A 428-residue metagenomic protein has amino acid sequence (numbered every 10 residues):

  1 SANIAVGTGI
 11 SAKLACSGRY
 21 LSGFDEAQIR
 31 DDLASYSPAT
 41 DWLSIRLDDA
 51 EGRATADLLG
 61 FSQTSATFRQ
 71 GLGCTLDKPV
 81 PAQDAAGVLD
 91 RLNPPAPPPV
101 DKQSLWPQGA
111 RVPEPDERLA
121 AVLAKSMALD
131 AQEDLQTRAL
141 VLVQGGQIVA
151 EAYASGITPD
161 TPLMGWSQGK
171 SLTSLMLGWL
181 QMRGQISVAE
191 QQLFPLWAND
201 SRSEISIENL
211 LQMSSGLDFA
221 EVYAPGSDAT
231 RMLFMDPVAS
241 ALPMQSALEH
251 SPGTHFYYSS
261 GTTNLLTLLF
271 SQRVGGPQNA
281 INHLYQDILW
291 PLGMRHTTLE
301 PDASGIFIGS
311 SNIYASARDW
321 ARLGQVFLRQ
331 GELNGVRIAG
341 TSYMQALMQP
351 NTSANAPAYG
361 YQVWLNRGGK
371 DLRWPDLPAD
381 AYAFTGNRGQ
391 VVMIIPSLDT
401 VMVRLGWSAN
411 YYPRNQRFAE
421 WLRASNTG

Functional and structural regions predicted by a protein language model:
A56, A120-I157, V392-M393, D399-V403: A short, well-structured edge-of-sheet supersecondary motif
L119-K125, Q147-A152, Q191, G226-P252 (+1 more regions): Short, charged, amphipathic alpha-helices and their helix-cap/turn boundaries
A131-A139, A154-Q185, A189-A198, S251-Y258 (+1 more regions): Short active-site loop at a secondary-structure junction that contains or immediately precedes the catalytic residue(s)
G146, L163-A189, L210, L265-F270 (+1 more regions): Active-site SXXK
S174, G261-S271, S311-L333, Q390-G406: Active-site-proximal alpha-helical segments within enzyme catalytic domains
M182-L217, Q245-L248, G275-S311: Active-site helix/loop module of the DD-peptidase/beta-lactamase fold, centered on the serine-lysine SxxK catalytic
A198-S227, M232-T254, G261-N264, A315-R318: Conserved catalytic neighborhood of penicillin-recognizing serine enzymes
M294-T298, M348-V401: Active-site Gly/Thr loop motif
